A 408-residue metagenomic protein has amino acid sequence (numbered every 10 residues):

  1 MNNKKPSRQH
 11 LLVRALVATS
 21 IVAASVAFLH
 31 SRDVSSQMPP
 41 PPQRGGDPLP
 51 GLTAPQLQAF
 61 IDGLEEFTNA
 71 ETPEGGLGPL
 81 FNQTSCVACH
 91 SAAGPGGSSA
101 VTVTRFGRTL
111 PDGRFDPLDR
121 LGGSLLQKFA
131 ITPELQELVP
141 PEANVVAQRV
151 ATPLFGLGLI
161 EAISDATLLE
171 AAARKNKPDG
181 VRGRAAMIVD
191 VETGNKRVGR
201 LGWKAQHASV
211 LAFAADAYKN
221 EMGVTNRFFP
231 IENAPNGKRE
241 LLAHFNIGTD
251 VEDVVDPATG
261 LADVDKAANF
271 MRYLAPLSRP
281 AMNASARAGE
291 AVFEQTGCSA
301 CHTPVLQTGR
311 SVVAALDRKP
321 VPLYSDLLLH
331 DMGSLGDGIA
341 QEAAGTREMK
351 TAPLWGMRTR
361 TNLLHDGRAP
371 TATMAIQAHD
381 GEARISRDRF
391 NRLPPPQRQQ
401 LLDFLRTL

Functional and structural regions predicted by a protein language model:
M1-L11: N-terminal secretory signal peptides that target proteins for export/translocation
L11-L12, S25-L408: Periplasmic c-type cytochrome electron-transfer domains
L12, L16-S20: Sec-dependent signal peptide hydrophobic core
